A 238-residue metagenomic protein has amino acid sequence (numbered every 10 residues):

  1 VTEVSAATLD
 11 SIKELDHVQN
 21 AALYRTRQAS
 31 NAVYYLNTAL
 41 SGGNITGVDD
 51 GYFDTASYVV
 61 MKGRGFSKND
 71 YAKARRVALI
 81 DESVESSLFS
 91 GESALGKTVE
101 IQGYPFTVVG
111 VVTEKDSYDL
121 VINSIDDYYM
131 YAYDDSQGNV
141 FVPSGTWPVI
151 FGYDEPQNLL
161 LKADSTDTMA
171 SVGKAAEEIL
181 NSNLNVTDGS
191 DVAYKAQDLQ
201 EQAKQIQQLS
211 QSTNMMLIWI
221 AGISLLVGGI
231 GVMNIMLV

Functional and structural regions predicted by a protein language model:
V1-N44, G51-D54, N69, S87 (+5 more regions): Hydrophobic, regular-secondary-structure patches
T8, P143-T146, Q205, A221: Hydrophobic alpha-helical segments typical of transmembrane helices and their membrane-interface/capping positions
R25, I101, V227: Residues that line or immediately flank small-molecule/substrate-binding pockets and catalytic motifs
G51-G65, R76-T187: Mid-to-C-terminal secondary-structure elements that act as membrane-proximal/extracytoplasmic interface segments
L160-A175, S182-A221: Peri-transmembrane interface segments
N214-V238: A hydrophobic alpha-helix feature that marks transmembrane segments and, especially, their cytosolic C-terminal ends
